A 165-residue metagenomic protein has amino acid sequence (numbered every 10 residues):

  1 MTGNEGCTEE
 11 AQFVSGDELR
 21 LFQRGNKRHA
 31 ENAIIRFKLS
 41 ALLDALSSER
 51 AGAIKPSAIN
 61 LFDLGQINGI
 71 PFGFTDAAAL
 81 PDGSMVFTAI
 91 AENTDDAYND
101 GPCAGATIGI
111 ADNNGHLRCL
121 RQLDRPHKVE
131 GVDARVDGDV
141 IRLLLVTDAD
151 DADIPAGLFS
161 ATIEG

Functional and structural regions predicted by a protein language model:
M1-G165: Sequence/structural signature of beta-propeller domains
